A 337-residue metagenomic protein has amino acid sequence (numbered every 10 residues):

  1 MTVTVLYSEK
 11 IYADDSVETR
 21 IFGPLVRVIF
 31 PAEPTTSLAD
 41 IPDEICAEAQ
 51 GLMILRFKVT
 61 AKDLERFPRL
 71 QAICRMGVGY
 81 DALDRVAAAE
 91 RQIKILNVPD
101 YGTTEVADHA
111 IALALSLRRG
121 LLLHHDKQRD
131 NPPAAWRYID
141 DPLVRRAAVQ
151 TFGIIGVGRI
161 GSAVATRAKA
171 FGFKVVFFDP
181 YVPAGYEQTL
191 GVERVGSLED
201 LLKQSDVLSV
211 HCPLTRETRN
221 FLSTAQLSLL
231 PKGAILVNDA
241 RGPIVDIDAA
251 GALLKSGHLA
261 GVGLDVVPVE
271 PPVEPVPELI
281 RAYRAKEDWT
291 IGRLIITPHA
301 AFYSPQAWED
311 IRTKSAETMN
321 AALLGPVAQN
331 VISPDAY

Functional and structural regions predicted by a protein language model:
M1-G51, V176: N-terminal glycine-/charge-rich "phosphate-binding" loop or analogous flexible N-terminal tail
S8, L55, M76, H211-P213 (+1 more regions): Short, well-ordered coil/turn residues at beta-beta hairpins and beta-strand->alpha-helix junctions within
A32, M76-G77, I93-T104, L198 (+1 more regions): Short beta->alpha connector loops at strand-helix junctions that form conserved, small/polar/Pro-enriched
E44-G51, P68-Q71, K203-L208, P231-G233: Short acidic/histidine-rich motifs immediately flanking catalytic phosphotransfer sites in two-component signaling
T60-L64, P180-R281: Rossmann-like adenosine-cofactor binding region
R91, P99-T151, A163-T166: Phosphate-binding beta-alpha-beta segment of Rossmann-like dinucleotide-binding domains, i.e., the NAD(P)
V157-G158: Glycine-rich Rossmann-fold phosphate-binding loop(s) that bind the pyrophosphate of adenine dinucleotide cofactors
G233, A240-Y337: Rossmann-like dinucleotide-binding domain for NAD(H)/NADP(H)
